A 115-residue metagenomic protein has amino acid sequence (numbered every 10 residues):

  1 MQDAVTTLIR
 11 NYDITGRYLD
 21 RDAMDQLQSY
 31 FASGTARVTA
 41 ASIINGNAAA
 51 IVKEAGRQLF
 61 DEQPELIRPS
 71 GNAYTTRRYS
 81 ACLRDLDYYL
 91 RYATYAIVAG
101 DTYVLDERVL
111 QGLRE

Functional and structural regions predicted by a protein language model:
M1-E115: Core of compact, soluble alpha-helical bundle domains
